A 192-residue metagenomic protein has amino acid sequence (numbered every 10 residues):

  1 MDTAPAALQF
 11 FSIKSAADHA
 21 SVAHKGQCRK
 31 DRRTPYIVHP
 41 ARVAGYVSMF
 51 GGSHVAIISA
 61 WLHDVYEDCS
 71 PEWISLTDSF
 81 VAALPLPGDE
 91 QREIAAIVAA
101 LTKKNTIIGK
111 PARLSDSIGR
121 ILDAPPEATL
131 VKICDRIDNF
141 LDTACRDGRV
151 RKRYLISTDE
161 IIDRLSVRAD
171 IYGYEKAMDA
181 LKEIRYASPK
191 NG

Functional and structural regions predicted by a protein language model:
M1-G192: Active-site helical microenvironments for divalent-metal-assisted chemistry
